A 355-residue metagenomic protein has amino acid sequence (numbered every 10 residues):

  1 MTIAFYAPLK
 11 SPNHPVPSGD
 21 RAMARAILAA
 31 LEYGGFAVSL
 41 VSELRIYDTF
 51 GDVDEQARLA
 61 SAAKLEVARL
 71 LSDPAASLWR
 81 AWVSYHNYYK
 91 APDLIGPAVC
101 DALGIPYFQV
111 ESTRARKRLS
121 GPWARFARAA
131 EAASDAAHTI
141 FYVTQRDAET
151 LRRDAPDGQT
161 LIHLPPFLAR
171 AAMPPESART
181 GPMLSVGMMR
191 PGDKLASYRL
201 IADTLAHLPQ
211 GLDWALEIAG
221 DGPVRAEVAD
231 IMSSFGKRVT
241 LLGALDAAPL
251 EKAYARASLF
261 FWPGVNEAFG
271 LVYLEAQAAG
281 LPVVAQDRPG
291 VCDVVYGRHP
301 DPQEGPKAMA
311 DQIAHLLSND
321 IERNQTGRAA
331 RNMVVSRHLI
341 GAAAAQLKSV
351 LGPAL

Functional and structural regions predicted by a protein language model:
P122-I140: Membrane-proximal helix-turn-helix segments that form the acceptor-binding/catalytic region of lipid-linked
D135-M173, S185-M188: Donor nucleotide-sugar binding/catalytic pocket of nucleotide-sugar-dependent glycosyltransferases
P175-A196, A202-A206, E217: Conserved donor-binding/catalytic core segment of Leloir-type glycosyltransferases
A226-L245: Nucleotide-activated donor-binding/catalytic signature segment of Leloir-type glycosyltransferases, i.e., the conserved
A244, K252-A257: Short alpha-helical donor nucleotide-sugar binding micro-motif in glycosyltransferases
V265: Aromatic "clamp/platform" in nucleotide-sugar-dependent glycosyltransferases that forms part of the donor/acceptor
P282-A285: Short hydrophobic beta-strand element within catalytic cores of glycosyltransferases and related nucleotide-activated
Y296-K307, H315-D320: Conserved acidic donor-binding segment of nucleotide-sugar-dependent glycosyltransferases
